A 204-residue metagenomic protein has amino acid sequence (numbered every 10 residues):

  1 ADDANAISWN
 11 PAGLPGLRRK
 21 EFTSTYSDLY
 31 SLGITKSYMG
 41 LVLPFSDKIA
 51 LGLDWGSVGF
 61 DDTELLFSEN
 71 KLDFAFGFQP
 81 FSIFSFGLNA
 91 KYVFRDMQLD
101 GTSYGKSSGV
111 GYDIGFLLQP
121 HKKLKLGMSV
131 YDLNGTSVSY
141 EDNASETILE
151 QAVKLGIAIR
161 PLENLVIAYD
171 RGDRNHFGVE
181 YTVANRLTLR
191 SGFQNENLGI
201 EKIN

Functional and structural regions predicted by a protein language model:
A1-N204: Subset of outer-membrane beta-barrel
